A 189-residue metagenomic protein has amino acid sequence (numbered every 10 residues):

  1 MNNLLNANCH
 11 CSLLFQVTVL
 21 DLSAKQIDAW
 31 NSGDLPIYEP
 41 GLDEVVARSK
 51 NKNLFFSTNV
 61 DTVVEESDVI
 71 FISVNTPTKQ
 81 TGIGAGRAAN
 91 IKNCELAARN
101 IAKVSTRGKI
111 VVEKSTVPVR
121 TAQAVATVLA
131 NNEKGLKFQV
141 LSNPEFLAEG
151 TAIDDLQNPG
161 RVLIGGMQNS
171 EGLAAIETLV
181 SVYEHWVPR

Functional and structural regions predicted by a protein language model:
N3-L4: N-terminal Rossmann-fold NAD(P) dinucleotide-binding loop
H10-C11: Aromatic pocket-lining residues of Rossmann-like dinucleotide-binding sites
Q16, L22-V69, S73-A88, V128-G135: Conserved N-terminal Rossmann-fold NAD(P) cofactor-binding segment
T62-V63, V104, D155-L156: Structural alpha-helical scaffold elements that stabilize or flank donor/cofactor-binding regions in carbohydrate
E65-E66, R107, P159: Alpha-helix C-terminal capping/helix-to-coil transition sites in glycosyltransferase folds
I72-V74, S115, G166-M167: Glycine-rich, N-terminal phosphate-binding loop of Rossmann-like dinucleotide-binding domains
T78-E149: Rossmann-like NAD(P)(H) cofactor-binding subdomain of soluble oxidoreductases
A124-N143, L147-R189: Internal alpha-helical scaffold of NAD(P)-dependent oxidoreductase catalytic cores
